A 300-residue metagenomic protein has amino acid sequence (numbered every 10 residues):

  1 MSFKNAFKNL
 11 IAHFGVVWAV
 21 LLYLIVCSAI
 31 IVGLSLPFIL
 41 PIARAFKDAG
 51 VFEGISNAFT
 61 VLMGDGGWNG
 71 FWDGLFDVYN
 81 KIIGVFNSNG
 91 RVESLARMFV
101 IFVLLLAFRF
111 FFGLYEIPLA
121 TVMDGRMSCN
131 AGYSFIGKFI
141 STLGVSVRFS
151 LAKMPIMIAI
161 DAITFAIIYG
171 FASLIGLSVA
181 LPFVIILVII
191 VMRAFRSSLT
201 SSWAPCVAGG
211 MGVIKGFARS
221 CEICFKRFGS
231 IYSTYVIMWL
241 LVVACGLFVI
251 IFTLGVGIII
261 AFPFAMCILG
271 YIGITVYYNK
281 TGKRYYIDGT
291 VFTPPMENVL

Functional and structural regions predicted by a protein language model:
M1-R44, C129-I136, I140, D161 (+5 more regions): Nonpolar helix-loop interface/hinge motif
L10-I11, L62-M63, F71, F86 (+4 more regions): Hydrophobic residues in alpha-helical segments
G15, A19-E116: Short, small/hydrophobic-residue-rich motifs at membrane-helix boundaries and re-entrant hairpins of integral membrane
V20-L24, E116-T121, R148, D161: Polar/charged side chains located within well-ordered beta-strands of beta-rich proteins
P41, E93-M127, S173-G212, I251-R284: Selective recognition of hydrophobic, aromatic-rich stretches within alpha-helical transmembrane segments of polytopic
G67-I82, M154-P155, Y235-V243, K283-M296: Juxtamembrane/interfacial segments around transmembrane helices
G90-R109, A131-I158, I185-I186: Alpha-helical membrane-spanning segments of integral membrane proteins, especially the hydrophobic core of TM bundles
A120-G125, S150, M157-S173: Extracellular-facing segments of soluble proteins and assemblies that are Gly/Ser/Thr-biased and enriched in aromatics
